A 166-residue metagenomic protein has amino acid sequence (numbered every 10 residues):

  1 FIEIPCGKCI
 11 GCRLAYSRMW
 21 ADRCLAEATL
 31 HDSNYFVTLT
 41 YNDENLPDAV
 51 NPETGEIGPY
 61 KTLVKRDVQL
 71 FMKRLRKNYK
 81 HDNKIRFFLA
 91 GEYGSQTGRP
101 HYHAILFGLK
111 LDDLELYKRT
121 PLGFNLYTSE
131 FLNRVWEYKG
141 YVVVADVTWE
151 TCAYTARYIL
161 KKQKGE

Functional and structural regions predicted by a protein language model:
I2-P5: Short metal-coordination and nucleic-acid-contact micro-motifs, chiefly zinc-binding Cys/His arrays
G7, K65-Q69, A153: A structural signal for well-ordered alpha-helical segments within the folded catalytic domains of diverse enzymes
G7-R13: Cys/His/Pro-rich metal-binding microdomains
I10, T38, F88-A90, V143-A145 (+1 more regions): Residues in well-ordered beta-strands of folded domains
A15-Q96: Signature for HUH/AEP ssDNA processing cores
L70-R74, A104, R157: Residue-level signal for well-ordered alpha-helical scaffold segments within enzymatic catalytic domains
S95-P100, L106-E166: Conserved His + Asp/Glu catalytic blocks
